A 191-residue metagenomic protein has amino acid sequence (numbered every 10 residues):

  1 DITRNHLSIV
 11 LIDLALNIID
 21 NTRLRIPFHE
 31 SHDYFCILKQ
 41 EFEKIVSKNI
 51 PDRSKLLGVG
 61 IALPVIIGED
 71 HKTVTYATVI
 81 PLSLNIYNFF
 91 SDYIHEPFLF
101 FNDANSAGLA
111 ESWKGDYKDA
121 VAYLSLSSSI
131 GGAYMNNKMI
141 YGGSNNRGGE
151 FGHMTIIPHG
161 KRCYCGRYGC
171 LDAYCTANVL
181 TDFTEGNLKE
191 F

Functional and structural regions predicted by a protein language model:
D1, G58-P64, Y123-S129, A133: Short beta-strand segments
D1-H32, D70: HTH-adjacent hinge/linker in prokaryotic transcriptional regulators
H6, I67, I130: Glycine-rich nucleotide phosphate-binding loop and flanking beta-alpha elements of Rossmann-like dinucleotide-binding
L11, I66-I67, Y134, T155: Hydrophobic beta-strand positions
L16, A77-V79, D182: Glycine-rich, phosphate-binding/catalytic loops in enzymes
I18, T73-V74, I140-Y141: Hydrophobic "anchor" residues
N21-R23, E30-S31, F89, P97-F191: Glycine/GP-enriched mid-protein hinge/lid loop-to-helix segment characteristic of carbohydrate kinases
T22-A122: Glycine-rich phosphate-binding loop and adjoining helix at the ATP-binding site of ATP-dependent phosphoryl-transfer
